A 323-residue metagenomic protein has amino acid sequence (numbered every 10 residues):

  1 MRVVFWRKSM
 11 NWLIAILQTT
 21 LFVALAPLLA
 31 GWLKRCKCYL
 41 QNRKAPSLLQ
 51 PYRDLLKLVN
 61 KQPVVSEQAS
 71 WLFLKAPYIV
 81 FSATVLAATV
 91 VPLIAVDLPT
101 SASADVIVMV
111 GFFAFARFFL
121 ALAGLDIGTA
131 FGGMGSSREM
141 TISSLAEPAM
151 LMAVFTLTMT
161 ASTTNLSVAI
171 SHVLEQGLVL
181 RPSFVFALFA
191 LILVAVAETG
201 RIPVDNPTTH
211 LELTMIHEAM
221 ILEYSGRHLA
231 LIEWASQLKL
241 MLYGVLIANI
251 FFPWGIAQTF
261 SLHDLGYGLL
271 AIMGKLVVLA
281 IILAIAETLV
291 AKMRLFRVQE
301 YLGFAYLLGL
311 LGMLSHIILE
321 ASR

Functional and structural regions predicted by a protein language model:
L17-L25, S101-A114, G177-E198: Alpha-helical transmembrane segments
P27-C36, A114-G124, F189-N206, V277-A286: Transmembrane alpha-helical segments that form the membrane-embedded catalytic/substrate-channel core of multi-pass
C38, N42-V59, N206-H228: Juxtamembrane inter-helical linkers in multi-pass membrane proteins
D54-F73, A130-M134, I221-H228: Cytosolic juxtamembrane amphipathic/interface segments immediately preceding and feeding into a transmembrane helix
V108-A123, S144-A161: Mid-bilayer segments of alpha-helical transmembrane spans in multi-pass integral membrane proteins that mediate
T156-F186: Juxtamembrane/interfacial segments at transmembrane-helix boundaries in multi-pass membrane proteins
I282-G309: Interfacial loop-to-transmembrane junctions
L314-R323: Juxtamembrane boundary at the C-terminal end of a transmembrane helix
